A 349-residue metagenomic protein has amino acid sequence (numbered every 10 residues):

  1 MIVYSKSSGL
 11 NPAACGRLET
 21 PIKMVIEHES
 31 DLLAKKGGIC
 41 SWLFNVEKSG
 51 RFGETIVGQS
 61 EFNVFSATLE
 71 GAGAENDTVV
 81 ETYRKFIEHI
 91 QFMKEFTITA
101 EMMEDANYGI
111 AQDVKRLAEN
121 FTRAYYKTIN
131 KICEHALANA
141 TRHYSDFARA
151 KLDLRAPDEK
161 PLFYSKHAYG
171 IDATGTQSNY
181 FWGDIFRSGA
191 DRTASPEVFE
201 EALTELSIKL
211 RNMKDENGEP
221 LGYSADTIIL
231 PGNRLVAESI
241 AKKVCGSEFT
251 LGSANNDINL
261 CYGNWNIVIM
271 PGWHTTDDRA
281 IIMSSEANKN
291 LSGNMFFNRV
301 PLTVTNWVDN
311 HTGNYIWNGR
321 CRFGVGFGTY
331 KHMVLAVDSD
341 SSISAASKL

Functional and structural regions predicted by a protein language model:
M1-L32: N-terminal alpha-helical "arm" segments
I2-S8, A156-D215, G222-D226, N233-L349: Sequence/fold signature of self-assembling virion shell proteins
M24-E27, V80-E81, M213, L302: Short alpha-helical segments and helix-capping/turn motifs at coil-helix boundaries
E27-F92: Assembly/oligomerization interface modules of large self-assembling protein complexes
S49-V64, T141-G170, T174: Active-site acid/base region of carbohydrate-active enzymes
R84-D146, I228-I229, W317-G319: Long, contiguous amphipathic alpha-helices that act as assembly "spine/axial" helices in icosahedral shell and virion
I87, R142, D215-G222: Surface-exposed acidic, glycine-flexible loop patches that form ligand/cofactor-binding and adhesion interfaces
A100, E104, L210-N217: Structural motif corresponding to the C-terminal cap of alpha-helices
